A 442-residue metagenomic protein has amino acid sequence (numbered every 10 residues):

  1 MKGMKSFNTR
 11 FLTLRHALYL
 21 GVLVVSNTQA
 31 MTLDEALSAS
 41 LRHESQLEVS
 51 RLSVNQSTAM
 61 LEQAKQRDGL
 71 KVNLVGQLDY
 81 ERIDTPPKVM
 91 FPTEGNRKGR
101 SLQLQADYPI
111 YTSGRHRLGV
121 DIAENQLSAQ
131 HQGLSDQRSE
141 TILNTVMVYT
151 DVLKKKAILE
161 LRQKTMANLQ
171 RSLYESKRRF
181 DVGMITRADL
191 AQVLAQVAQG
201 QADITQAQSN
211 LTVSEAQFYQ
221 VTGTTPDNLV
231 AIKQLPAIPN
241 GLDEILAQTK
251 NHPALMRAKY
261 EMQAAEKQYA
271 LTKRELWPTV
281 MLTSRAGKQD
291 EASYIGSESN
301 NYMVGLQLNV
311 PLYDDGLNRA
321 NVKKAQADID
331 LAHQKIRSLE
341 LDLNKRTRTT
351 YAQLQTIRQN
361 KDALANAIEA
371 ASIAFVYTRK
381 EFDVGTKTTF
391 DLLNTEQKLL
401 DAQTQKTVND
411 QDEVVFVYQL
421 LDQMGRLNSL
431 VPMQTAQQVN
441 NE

Functional and structural regions predicted by a protein language model:
M1, K5-S6, M31, E140-N251 (+4 more regions): Periplasmic alpha-helical coiled-coil/stalk elements that build and connect Gram-negative outer-membrane
K2, S6, Q405-E442: Acidic, low-complexity, intrinsically disordered peripheral segments
K2-Q29: Gram-negative bacterial Sec-dependent N-terminal signal peptides
T28-N73, I110, T222-E266, L312 (+3 more regions): Bacterial Sec-pathway N-terminal export signals of envelope proteins
E48, K71-N96, D107-D136, M256 (+3 more regions): Small/polar (Gly/Ser/Thr/Ala-rich) solvent-exposed segments that form structured loops/beta-strands/short helices used
V49-A64, Q137, T141-L161, R178 (+4 more regions): Amphipathic alpha-helical coiled-coil segments
G99-S101, M147, Q192, T279 (+1 more regions): Transmembrane beta-barrel architecture of outer-membrane proteins
Q103-Q105, Y149, M281, G305-Q307 (+1 more regions): Membrane-embedded beta-strand positions in outer-membrane beta-barrel channels/transporters
